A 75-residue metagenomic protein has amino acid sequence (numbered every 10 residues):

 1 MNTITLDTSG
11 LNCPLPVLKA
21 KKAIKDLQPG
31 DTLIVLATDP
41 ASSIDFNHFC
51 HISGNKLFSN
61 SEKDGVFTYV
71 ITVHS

Functional and structural regions predicted by a protein language model:
M1-D26: An N-terminal amphipathic alpha-helical segment
M1-T5, G30-I34, V66-T68: Intrinsic-disorder/low-complexity, polar/charged segments enriched in Ser/Thr/Lys/Arg/Asp/Glu/Gln
K19, A23-H51, N55: Amphipathic, hydrophobic secondary-structure cores in small proteins
N47-S75: C-terminal structural segments of small proteins and small subunits
